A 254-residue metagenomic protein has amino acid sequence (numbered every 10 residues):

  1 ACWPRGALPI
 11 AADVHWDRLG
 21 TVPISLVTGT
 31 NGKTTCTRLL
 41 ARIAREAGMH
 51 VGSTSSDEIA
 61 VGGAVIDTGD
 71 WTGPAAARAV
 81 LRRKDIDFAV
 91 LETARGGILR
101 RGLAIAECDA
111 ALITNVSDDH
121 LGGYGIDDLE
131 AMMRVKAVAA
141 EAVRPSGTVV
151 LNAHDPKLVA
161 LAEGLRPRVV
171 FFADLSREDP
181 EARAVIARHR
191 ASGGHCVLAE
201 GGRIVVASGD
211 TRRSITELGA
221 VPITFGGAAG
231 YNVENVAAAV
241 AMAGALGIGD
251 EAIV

Functional and structural regions predicted by a protein language model:
A1-V14, D85, A228, E251: N-terminal leader/targeting and accessory segments in enzymes
W3, L19-P23, E46-H50, R83-D87 (+5 more regions): Short coil/turn connectors at secondary-structure junctions
D13-V65: Walker A (P-loop) phosphate-binding motif
I24, S55-G62, D109-L121, L218-P222: Gly-rich Lys/Arg/Thr-decorated short loops/hinges at beta-loop-alpha junctions or inter-strand turns that position
T30, I43, T54-D57, G62-A64 (+9 more regions): Fold-independent oxyanion-binding glycine-rich loops and adjacent beta-strand/coil segments at enzyme active sites
A41-E46, R82, E163, G244: Short, well-ordered alpha-helices that flank and scaffold nucleotide-derived cofactor binding pockets
T68-V185, I223-F225: Flexible active-site lid/hinge loop adjacent to a nucleotide/diphosphate and Mg2+-phosphate binding pocket
I126-M133, A137, G147, P167-V254: Adenine nucleotide phosphate-binding catalytic loops in nucleotide-utilizing enzymes
